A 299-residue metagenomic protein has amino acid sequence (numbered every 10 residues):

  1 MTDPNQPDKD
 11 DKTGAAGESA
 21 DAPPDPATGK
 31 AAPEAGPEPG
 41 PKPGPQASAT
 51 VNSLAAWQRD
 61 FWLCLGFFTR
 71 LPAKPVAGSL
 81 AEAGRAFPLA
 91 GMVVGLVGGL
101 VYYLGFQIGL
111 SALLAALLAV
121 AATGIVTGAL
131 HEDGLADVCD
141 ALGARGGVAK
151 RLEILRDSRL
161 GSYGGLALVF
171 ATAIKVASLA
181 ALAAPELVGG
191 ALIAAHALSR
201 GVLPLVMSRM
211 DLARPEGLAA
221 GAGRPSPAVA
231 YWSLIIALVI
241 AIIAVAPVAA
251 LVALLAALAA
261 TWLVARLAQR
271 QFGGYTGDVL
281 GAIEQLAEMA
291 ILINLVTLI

Functional and structural regions predicted by a protein language model:
M1-G128, A149-L152, D157-I299: Hydrophobic alpha-helical transmembrane segments
D133-A136, D140-A144, L152-E153: Glycine/small-residue-rich loop that forms an oxyanion/phosphate-binding "nest" at active or ligand-binding sites
